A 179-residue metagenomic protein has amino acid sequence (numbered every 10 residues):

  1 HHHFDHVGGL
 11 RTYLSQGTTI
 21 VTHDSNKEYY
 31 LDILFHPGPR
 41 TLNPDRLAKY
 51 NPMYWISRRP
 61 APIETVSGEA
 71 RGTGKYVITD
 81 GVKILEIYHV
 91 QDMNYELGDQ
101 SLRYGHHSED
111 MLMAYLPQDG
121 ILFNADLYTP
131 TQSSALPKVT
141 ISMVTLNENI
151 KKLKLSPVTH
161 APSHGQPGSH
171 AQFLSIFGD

Functional and structural regions predicted by a protein language model:
H1-D5: Metallo-beta-lactamase
L14-I20, P157-V158: Short active-site oxyanion
Q16, S25-R103, E109-D110, K152-K154: Metallo-beta-lactamase
T22-H23, P162: General beta-strand structural signal in soluble alpha/beta enzymes
K75-I78, I84, Y88-S175: Metallo-beta-lactamase
G178-D179: Short, solvent-exposed mixed-charge patches
